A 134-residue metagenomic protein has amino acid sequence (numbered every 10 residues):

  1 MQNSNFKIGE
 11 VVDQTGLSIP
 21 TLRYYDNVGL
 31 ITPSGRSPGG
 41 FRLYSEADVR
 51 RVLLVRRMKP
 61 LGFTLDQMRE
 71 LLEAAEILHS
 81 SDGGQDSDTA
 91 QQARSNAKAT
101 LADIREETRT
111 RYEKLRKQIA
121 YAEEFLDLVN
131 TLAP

Functional and structural regions predicted by a protein language model:
Q2-K7, A47-P134: Arg/Lys-rich, alpha-helical DNA-contact motif
S4-T21: Polyanion-binding surface elements
V11, Y25, M68: Short alpha-helical "recognition helix" segments of helix-turn-helix
L22-Y25, V55: Conserved hydrophobic/aromatic packing and binding residues within compact polymer-binding modules
G29: Glycine-centered, phosphate/nucleic-acid-interacting loop/turn motifs that mediate DNA/RNA or nucleotide
T32-G39: Beta-hairpin "wing" of winged helix-turn-helix
G39-S45: Minor-groove-contacting beta-hairpin "wing" of winged helix-turn-helix DNA-binding domains
